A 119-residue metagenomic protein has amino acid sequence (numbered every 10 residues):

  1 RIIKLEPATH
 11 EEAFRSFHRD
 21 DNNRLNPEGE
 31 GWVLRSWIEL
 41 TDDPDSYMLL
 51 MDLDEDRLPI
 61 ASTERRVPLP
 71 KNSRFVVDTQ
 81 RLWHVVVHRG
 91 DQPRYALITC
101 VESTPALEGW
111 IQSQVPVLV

Functional and structural regions predicted by a protein language model:
R1-R74: Catalytic core of non-heme Fe(II) oxygenases with the double-stranded beta-helix
L49-V119: Catalytic core of Fe(II)/2-oxoglutarate
